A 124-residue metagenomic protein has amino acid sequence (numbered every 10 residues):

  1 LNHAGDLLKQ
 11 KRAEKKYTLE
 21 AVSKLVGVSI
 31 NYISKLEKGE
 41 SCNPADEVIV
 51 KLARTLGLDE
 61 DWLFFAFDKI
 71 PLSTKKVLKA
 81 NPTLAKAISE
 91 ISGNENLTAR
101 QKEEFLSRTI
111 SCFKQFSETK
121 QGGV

Functional and structural regions predicted by a protein language model:
L1-E14: A short, Lys/Arg-rich alpha-helix, primarily the initiator
K9, E20, V50: Residues within the helices of the helix-turn-helix
R12, S23, A53: The alpha-helix within a helix-turn-helix
K16-K35, F65: Short alpha-helical DNA-recognition segment
G27, A45-W62: DNA major-groove recognition helix of helix-turn-helix/homeodomain DNA-binding modules
E37, V48, F67: DNA major-groove recognition helix of helix-turn-helix
D68-V124: Interfacial/linker helices and their anchor residues that mediate assembly or domain coupling
